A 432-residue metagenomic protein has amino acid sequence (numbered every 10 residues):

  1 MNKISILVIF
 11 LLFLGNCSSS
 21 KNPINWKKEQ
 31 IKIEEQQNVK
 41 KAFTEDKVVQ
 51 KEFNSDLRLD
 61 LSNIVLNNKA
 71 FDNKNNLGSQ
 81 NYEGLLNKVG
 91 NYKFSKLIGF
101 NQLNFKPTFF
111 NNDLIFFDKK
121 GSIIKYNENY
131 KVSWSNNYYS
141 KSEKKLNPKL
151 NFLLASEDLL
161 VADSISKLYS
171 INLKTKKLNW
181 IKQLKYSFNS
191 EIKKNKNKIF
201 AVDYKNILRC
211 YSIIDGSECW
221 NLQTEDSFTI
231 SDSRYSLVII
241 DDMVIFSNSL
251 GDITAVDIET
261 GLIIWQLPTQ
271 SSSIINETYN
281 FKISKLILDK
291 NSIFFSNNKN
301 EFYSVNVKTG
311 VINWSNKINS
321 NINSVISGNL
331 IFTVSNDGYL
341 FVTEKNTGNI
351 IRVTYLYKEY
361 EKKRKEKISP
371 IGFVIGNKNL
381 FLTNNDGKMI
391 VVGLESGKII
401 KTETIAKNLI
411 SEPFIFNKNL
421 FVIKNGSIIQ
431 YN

Functional and structural regions predicted by a protein language model:
L11-D46, Q50: Bacterial Sec signal peptide processing site at the extreme N-terminus
K21, K28, L66, K88-T108 (+7 more regions): Extracytoplasmic beta-rich repeat domains
I33-V49, D56-G90: Blade/loop signatures of beta-propeller domains
K120, N129, I165, K205 (+5 more regions): Surface-exposed loop/turn positions within WD40 beta-propeller blades
I124, Y169, R209, T254 (+5 more regions): WD40 beta-propeller blade core
N127-K131, N172-K176, S212-G216, I258-G261 (+3 more regions): Short loop/turn segments that connect beta-strands within beta-propeller blades
T333-T343, N349, V353-K358, K362-V392: Loop/turn-rich, solvent-exposed surfaces of beta-rich toroidal or solenoidal domains
